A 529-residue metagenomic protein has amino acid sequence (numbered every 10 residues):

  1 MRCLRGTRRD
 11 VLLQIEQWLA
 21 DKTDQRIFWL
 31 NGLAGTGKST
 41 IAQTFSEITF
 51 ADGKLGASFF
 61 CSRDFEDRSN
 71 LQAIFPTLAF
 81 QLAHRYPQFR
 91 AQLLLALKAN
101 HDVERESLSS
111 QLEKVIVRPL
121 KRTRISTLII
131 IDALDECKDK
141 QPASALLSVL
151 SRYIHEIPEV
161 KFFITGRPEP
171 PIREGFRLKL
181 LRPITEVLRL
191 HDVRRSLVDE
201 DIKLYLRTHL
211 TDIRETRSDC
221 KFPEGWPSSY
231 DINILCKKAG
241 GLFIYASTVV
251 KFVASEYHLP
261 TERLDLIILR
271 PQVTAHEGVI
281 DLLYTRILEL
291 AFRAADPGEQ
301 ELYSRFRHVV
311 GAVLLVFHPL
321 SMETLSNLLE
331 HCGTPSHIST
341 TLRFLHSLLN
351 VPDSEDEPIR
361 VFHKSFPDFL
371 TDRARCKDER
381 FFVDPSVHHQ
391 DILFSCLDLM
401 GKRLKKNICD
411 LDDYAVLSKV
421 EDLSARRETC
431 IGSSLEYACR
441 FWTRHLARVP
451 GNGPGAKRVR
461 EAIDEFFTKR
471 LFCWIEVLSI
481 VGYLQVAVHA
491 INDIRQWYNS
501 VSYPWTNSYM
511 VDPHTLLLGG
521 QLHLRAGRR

Functional and structural regions predicted by a protein language model:
M1-L393, D398-G401, K405, D410-D412 (+5 more regions): Conserved NB-ARC/NACHT P-loop NTPase core of NLR-like innate immune receptors
Q111-L112, I116, A425-V449: Amphipathic alpha-helices of TPR/Sel1-like and other helical repeat/solenoid scaffolds
